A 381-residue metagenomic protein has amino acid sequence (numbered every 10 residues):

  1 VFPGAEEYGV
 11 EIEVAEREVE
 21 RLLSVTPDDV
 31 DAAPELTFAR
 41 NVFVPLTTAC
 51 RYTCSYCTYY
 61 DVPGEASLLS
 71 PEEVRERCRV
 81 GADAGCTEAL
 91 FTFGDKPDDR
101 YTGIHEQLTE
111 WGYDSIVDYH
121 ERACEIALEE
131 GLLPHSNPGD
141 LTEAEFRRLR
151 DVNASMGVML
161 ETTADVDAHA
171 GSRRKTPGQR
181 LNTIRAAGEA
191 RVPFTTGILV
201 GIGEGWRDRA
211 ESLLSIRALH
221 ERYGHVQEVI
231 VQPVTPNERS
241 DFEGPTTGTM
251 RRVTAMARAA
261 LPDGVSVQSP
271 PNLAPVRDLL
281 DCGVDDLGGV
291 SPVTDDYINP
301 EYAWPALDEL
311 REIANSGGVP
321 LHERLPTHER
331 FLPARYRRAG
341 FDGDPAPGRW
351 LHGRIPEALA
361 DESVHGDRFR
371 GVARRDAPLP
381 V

Functional and structural regions predicted by a protein language model:
V1-V25, A210-V381: Auxiliary Fe-S-binding modules of radical SAM enzymes
T26-A39: Short, charged low-complexity linear segments at domain edges
D31, R51, S55-V62, R79-C86: Generic short alpha-helical segment signal, independent of protein family or function, capturing local helix propensity
A33-P34, R51, A84-T87, E130 (+3 more regions): Short coil/turn connectors at secondary-structure junctions
L36-E73, K96-D98: Canonical Radical SAM [4Fe-4S] cluster-binding loop centered on the CxxxCxxC motif and its immediate flanking residues
T37-V44, T87-F91, P134-S136, M156-V158 (+5 more regions): Hydrophobic faces of well-ordered beta-strands that scaffold small-molecule active sites in alpha/beta enzyme cores
V42-V44, T48, D95-P97, P138-T142 (+6 more regions): Active-site-proximal loop/turn and secondary-structure-junction residues that shape catalytic pockets, frequently
P63-E221: Conserved Radical SAM active-site core
